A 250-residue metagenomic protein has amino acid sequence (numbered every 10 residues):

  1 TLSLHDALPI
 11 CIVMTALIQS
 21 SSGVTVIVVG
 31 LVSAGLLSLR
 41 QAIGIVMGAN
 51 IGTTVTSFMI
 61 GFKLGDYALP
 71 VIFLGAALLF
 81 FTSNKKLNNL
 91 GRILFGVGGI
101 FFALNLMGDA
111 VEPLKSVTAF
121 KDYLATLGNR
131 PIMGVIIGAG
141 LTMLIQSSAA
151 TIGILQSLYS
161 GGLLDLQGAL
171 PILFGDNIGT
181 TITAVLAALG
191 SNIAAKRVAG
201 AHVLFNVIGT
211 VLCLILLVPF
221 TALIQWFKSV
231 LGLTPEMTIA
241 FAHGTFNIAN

Functional and structural regions predicted by a protein language model:
T1-L8: Short, small-residue-biased leader/transition segments that mark boundaries at the very start of proteins
C11-T15, V26, R40-A49, I93-F101 (+8 more regions): Alpha-helical transmembrane segments of multi-pass membrane proteins, especially transporters and channels
L17-I18, V24-G52, F58-Y67, G75-L79 (+5 more regions): Membrane-interfacial helix-loop connectors
L39, N84-G91, S191-A201: Interfacial helix-loop-helix linkers and transmembrane-helix boundary segments in multi-pass membrane proteins
Q41, F81-N88, F102-D109, Q167-G168 (+2 more regions): Juxtamembrane membrane-interface segments at transmembrane alpha-helix termini
N50, T54, K63-Y67, G98-L106 (+6 more regions): Mid-bilayer segments of alpha-helical transmembrane spans in multi-pass integral membrane proteins that mediate
K63-G75, L79-S148, G153-S157: Hydrophobic, small-residue-rich alpha-helical packing segments that form membrane-like cores
L104, K115-L127, L189-N250: Transmembrane alpha-helical segments and their short flanking loops that form helix-hairpins/helix-helix interfaces
